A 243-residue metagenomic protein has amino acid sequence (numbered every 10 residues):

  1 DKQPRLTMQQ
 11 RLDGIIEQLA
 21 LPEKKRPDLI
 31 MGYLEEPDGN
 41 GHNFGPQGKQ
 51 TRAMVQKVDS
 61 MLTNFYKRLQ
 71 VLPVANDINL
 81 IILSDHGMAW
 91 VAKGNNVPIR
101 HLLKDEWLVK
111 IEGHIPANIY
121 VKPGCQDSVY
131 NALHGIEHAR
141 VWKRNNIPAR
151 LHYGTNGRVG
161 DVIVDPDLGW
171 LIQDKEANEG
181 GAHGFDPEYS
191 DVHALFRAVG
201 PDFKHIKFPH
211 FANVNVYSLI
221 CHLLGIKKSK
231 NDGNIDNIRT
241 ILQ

Functional and structural regions predicted by a protein language model:
R5-A20, P37-I78, I220: A long, amphipathic alpha-helix that forms part of the scaffold/cap immediately adjacent to metal-dependent active
R5-Q9, K49-Q56, Y120-G124, H210-V214 (+1 more regions): Soluble non-cytosolic domains of exported or imported proteins
K25-N40, V192: Short coil-to-beta-strand
P27, N215-Q243: …; additionally, a secondary subgroup of soluble metalloenzymes is captured
L29-Y33, I81, R197: Structural motif
H42-G45, A92-N95, K175-E176: Short, solvent-exposed loop/turn and secondary-structure capping segments
D77, S84-K122: Acidic/histidine-rich catalytic neighborhood
I111-H222: Active-site neighborhoods of enzymes that stabilize oxyanions during catalysis
